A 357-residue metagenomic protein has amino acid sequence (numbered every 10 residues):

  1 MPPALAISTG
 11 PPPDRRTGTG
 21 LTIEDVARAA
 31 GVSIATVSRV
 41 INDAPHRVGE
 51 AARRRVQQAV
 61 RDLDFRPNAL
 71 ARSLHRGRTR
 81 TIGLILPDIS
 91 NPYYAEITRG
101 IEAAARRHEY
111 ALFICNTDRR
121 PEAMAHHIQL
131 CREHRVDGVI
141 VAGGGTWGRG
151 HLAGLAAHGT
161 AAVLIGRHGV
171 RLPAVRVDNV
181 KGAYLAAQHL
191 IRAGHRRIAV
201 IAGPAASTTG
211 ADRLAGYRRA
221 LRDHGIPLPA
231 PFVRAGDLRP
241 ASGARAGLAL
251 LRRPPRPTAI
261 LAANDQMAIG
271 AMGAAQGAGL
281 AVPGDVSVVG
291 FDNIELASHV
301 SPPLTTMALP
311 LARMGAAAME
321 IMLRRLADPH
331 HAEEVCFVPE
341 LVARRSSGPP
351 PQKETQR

Functional and structural regions predicted by a protein language model:
M1-G18, G77-Q188, R192: Alpha-helical recognition/docking segments in bacterial nutrient-uptake and carbohydrate-utilization systems
M1-T79: N-terminal helix-turn-helix DNA-binding module of bacterial transcription factors
L5-I7, A246-R357: Flexible loop/turn connectors
A29, I34-S38, R76-D88, H189 (+1 more regions): Short beta-strand segments enriched in small/hydrophobic residues
A69, P87-E96, I114-A123, G145 (+7 more regions): Hinge/beta->alpha junction and helix N-cap segments in small-molecule ligand-binding domains
I128, R135-G143, A199-A202, V233 (+2 more regions): Periplasmic-binding protein-like
R196-R197, L228-F232, V282-S287: Short acidic capping loops at alpha-helix termini that bridge into adjacent secondary structure
